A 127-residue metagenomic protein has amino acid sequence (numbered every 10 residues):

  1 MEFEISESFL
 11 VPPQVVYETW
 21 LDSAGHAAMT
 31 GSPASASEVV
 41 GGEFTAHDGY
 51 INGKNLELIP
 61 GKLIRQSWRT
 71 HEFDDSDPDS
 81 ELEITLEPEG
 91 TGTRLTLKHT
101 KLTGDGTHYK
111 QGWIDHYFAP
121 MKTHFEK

Functional and structural regions predicted by a protein language model:
E4-I5, V11, V15, L21-K54 (+1 more regions): Short beta-edge strand/loop motif at the mouth of beta-sheet-based domains
E7, L97-H99: Short, hydrophobic/aromatic-enriched beta-strand segments in well-ordered soluble domains
P13-Q14, L56-K62, T85-R94, E126-K127: A short, structured loop/turn motif at beta-sheet edges
A36, F73-S76, D105: Short glycine/serine/proline-enriched coil/turn segments at secondary-structure junctions
H47, D74-P78, W113: A generic structural micro-feature
L63-T96: Mid-chain, well-packed structural core segment of small domains
K101-K127: A conserved amphipathic terminal alpha-helix motif
